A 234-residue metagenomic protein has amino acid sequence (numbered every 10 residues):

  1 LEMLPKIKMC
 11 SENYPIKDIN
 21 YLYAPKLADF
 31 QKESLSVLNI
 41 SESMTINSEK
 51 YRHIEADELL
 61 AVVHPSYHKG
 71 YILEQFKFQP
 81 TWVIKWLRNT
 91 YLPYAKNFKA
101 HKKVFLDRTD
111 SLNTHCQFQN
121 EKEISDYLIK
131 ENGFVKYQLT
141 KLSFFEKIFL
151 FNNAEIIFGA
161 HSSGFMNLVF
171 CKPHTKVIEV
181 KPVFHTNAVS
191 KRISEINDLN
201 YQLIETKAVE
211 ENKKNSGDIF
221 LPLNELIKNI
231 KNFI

Functional and structural regions predicted by a protein language model:
L1-I234: The feature primarily captures lumenal catalytic ectodomains of type II secretory-pathway glycosyltransferases
